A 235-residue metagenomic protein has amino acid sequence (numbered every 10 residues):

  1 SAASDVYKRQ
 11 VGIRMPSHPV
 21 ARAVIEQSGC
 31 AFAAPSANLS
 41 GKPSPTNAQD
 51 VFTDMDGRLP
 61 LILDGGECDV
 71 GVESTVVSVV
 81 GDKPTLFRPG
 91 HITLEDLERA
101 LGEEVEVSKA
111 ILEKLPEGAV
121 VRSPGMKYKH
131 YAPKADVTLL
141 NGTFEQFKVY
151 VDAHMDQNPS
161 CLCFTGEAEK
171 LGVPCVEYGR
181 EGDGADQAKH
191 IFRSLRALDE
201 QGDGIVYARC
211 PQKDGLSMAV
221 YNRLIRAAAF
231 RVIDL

Functional and structural regions predicted by a protein language model:
S1-L235: Active-site-adjacent structural elements in enzyme catalytic cores
